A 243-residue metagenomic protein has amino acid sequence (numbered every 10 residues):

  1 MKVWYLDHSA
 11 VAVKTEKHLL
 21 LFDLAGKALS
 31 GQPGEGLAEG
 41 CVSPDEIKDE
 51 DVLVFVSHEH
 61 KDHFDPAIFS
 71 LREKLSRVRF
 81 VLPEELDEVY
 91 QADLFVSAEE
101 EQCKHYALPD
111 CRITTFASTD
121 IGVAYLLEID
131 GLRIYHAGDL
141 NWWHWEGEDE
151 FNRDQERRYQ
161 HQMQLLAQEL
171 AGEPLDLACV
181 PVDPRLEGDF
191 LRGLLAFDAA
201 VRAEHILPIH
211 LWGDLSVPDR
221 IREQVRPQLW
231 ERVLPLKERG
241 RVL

Functional and structural regions predicted by a protein language model:
M1-H8, A92-Y106, L186, F190-L243: Binuclear metal-ion centers of metallo-dependent hydrolases, dominated by the metallo-beta-lactamase
K2, H18-L19, R112, G131-R133: Residues that mark the start of a beta-strand
A12-F55, P66-L71, L140-G172: Pre-active-site segment of Zn-dependent metallo-hydrolases
L21-L24, E50-F64, F80-E84, Y135-G138 (+5 more regions): Active-site neighborhood of phospho(di)ester-bond hydrolases with catalytic His/Asp-centered motifs
K27-L29, E59-F64, L86-Y90, K104 (+4 more regions): Active-site environment of divalent metal-dependent phosphoester hydrolases
C41-K104: Active-site HxH/HxHxD metal-binding segment of metal-dependent hydrolases
R77-L132, L229-L243: Metallo-beta-lactamase
T119-A199: Active-site-proximal loop/helix segments of hydrolase catalytic cores
